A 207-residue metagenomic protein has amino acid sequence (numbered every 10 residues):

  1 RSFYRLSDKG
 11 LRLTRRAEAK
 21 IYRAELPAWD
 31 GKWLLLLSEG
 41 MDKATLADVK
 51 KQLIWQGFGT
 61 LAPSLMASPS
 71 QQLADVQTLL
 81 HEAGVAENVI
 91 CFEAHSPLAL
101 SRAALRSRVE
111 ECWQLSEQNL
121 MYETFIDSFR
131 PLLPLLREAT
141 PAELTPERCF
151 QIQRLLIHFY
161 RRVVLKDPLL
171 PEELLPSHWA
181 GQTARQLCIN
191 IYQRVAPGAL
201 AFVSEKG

Functional and structural regions predicted by a protein language model:
S2-S7: Minor-groove-contacting beta-hairpin "wing" of winged helix-turn-helix DNA-binding domains
L11-L34: Short, amphipathic alpha-helical interaction segments positioned at domain boundaries
L34-G40: Acidic, metal-ligating active-site segments
E39, M66, P146, F150: Short, charged/polar micro-motifs that form catalytic or ligand-binding hotspots
K43-A139: Mid-protein regulatory/catalytic core that forms ligand/cofactor-binding pockets and protein-protein interaction
A103-G207: C-terminal regulatory/effector modules of DNA-binding transcriptional regulators
